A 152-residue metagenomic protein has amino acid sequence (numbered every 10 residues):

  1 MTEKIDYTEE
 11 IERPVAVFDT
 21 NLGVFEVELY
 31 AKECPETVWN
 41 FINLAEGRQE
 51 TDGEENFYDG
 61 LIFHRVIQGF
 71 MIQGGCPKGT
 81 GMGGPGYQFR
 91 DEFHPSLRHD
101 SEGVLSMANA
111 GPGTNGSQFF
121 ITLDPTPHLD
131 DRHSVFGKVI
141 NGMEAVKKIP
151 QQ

Functional and structural regions predicted by a protein language model:
M1-Q152: Cyclophilin-like peptidyl-prolyl cis-trans isomerases
